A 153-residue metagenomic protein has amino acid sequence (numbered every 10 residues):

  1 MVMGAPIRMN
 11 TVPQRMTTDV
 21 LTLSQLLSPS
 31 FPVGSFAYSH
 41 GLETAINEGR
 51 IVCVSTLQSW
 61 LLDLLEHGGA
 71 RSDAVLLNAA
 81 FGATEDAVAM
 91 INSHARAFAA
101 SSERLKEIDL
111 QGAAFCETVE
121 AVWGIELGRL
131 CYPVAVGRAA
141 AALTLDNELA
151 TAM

Functional and structural regions predicted by a protein language model:
M1-T17: Intrinsically disordered, low-complexity and often Lys/Arg-enriched segments
G4, G34, G49, G68-G69 (+5 more regions): Residue-identity detector for glycine
P6, P13, P29-P32, P133: Proline-rich intrinsically disordered, low-complexity coils
V12-Q14, T84-A89: Short hydrophobic/aromatic-rich motifs at helix boundaries and adjacent loops
P13, L21-L27, L42, L57 (+7 more regions): Generic detector of leucine side chains in alpha-helical contexts
D19-E85: Glycine/small-residue-rich interface belts in oligomeric ring/scaffold proteins and their assembly partners
A87-M153: Amphipathic alpha-helical interface segments
